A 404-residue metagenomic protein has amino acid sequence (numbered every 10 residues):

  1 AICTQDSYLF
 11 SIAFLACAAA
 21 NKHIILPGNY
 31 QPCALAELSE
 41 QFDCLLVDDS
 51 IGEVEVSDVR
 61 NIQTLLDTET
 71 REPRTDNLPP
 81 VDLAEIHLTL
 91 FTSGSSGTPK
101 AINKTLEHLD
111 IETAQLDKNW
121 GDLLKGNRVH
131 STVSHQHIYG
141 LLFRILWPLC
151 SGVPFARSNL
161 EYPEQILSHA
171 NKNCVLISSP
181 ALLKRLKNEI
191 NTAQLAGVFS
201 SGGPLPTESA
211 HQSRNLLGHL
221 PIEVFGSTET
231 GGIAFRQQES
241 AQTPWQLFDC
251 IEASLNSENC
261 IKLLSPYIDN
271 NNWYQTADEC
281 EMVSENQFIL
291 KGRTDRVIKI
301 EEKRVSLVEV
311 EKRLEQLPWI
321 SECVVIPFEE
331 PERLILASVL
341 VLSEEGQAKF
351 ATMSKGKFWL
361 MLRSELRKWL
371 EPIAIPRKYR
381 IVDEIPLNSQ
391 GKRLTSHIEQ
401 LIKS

Functional and structural regions predicted by a protein language model:
A1-Y30, N127-H135, R304: Conserved AMP-binding/adenylate-forming
Q41-S50, N103-N119, L124-R185, I222: AMP-binding/adenylate-forming
E72-F91, D122-V129: Conserved pre-ATP/AMP-binding loop-to-beta segment of ANL
E85-A114: Conserved AMP-binding A3 loop
K187-A241: Gly/Ser/Thr-rich phosphate-binding loop
E252-Q275, E279-E281, Q287: AMP-binding/adenylate-forming core of the ANL superfamily
E279-A374: AMP-binding/adenylate-forming catalytic core of the ANL superfamily
K368-Q390: AMP-binding/adenylate-forming catalytic domain of the ANL superfamily
